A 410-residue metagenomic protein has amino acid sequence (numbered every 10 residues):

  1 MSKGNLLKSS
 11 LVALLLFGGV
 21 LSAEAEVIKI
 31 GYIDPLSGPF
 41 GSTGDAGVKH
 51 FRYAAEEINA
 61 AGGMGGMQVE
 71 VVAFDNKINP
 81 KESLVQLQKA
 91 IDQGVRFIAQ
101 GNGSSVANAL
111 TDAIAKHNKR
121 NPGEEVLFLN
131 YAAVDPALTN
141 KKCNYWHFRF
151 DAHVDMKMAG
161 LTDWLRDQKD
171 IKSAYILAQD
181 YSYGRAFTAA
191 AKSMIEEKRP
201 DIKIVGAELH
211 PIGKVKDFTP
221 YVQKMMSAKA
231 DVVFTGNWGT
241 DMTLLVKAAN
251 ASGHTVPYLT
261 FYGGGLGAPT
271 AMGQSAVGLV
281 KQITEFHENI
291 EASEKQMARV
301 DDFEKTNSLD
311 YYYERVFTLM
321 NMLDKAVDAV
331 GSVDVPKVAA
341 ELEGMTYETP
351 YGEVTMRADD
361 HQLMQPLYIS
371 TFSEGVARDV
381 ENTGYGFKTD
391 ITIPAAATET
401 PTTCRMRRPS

Functional and structural regions predicted by a protein language model:
V20-A25: Sec/Tat signal peptide C-region and signal peptidase I cleavage site
I28, K49-V71, E196-D201: Signal peptide-proximal N-terminal region of secreted/periplasmic/extracellular or secretory-lumen proteins
I28, T346, P350-S410: Solvent-exposed, acidic/polar segments of extracytosolic/periplasmic ligand-binding ectodomains
G31-R52, F74-K81, N102-G103, L177-A186 (+2 more regions): Extracytoplasmic "Venus flytrap"
S42-A46, A61-L138, F150, H210-F218: Beta-alpha junction/loop-to-helix N-cap segments that form part of ligand/metal-binding clefts
E82-V85, A137, N144-G253, E288-A298: Extracellular/periplasmic Venus flytrap/periplasmic-binding protein
A90-S104, N121-Y131, Y175-A178, K229-G239 (+3 more regions): Periplasmic-binding protein-like
N144, V246-M320, D328-V333, G384-P409: Extracellular/periplasmic periplasmic-binding protein-like sensory domains
